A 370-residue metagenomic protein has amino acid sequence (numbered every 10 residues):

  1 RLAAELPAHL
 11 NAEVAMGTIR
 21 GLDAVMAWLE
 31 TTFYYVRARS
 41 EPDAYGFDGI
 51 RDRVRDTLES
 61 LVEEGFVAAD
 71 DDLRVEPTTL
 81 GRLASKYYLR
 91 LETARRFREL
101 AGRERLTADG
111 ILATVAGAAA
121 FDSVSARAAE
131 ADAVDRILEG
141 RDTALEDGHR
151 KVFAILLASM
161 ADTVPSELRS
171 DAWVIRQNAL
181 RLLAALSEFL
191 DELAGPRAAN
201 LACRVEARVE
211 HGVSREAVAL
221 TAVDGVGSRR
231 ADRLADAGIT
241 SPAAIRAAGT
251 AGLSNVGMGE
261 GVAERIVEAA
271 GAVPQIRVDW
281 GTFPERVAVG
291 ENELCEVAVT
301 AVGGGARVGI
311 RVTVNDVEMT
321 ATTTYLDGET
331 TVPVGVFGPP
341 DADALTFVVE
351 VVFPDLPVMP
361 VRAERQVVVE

Functional and structural regions predicted by a protein language model:
R1-R53, T57-L58: C-terminal helicase lobe
E13, R55-S228, T282, R286 (+1 more regions): C-terminal helical accessory/scaffold domains
W28, T32-V36, L91, A269 (+1 more regions): Change "in soluble alpha/beta enzymes" to "in soluble alpha/beta proteins
A38, A69-D70, E167, L234 (+3 more regions): Extended hydrophobic-aromatic, low-complexity segments
Y45-G49, L73, A219, G252: Conserved short loop/turn motifs at secondary-structure junctions
E216-V267: Helix-hairpin-helix
A247-G249, G261-E291: Short, compositionally biased P/S/T/A/G/V-rich stretches that sit at domain boundaries
P357-E370: Short beta-strand elements
